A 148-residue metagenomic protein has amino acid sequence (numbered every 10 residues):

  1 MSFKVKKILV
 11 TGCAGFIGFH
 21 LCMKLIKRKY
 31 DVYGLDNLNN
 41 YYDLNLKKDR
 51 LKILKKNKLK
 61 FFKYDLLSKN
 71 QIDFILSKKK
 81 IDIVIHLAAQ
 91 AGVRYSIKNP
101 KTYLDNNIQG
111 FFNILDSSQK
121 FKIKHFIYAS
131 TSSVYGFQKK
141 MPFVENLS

Functional and structural regions predicted by a protein language model:
M1-S148: N-terminal Rossmann-like NAD(P)+-binding domain of SDR-like oxidoreductases, especially those catalyzing
